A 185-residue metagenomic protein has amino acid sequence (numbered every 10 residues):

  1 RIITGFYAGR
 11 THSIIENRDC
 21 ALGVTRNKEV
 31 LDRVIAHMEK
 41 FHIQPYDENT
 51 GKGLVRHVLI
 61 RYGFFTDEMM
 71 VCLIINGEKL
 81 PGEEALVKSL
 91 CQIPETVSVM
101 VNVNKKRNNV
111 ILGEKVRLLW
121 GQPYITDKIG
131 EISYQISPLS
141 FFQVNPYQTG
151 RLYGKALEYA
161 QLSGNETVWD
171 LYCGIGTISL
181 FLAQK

Functional and structural regions predicted by a protein language model:
R1-K185: Accessory RNA-recognition modules of RNA-modification enzymes
